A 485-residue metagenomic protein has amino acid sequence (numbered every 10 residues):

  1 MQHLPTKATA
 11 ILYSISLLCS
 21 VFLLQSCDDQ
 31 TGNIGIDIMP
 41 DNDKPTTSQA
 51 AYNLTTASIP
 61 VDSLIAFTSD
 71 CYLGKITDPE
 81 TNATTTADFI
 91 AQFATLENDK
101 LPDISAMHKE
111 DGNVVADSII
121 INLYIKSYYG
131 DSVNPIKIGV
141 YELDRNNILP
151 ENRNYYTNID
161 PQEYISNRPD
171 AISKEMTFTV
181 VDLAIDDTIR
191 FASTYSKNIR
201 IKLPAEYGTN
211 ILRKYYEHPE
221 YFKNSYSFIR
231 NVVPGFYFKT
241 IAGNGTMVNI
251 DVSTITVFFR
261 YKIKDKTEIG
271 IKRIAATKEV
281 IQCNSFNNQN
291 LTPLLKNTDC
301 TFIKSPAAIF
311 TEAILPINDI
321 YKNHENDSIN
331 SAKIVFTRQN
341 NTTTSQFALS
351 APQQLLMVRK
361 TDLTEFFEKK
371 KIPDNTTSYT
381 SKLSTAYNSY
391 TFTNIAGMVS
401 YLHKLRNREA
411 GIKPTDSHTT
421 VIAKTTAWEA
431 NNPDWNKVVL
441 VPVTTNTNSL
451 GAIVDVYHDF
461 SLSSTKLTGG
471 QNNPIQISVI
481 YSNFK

Functional and structural regions predicted by a protein language model:
Q2-L17, V21-K485: Secreted, disulfide-rich extracellular signaling modules
